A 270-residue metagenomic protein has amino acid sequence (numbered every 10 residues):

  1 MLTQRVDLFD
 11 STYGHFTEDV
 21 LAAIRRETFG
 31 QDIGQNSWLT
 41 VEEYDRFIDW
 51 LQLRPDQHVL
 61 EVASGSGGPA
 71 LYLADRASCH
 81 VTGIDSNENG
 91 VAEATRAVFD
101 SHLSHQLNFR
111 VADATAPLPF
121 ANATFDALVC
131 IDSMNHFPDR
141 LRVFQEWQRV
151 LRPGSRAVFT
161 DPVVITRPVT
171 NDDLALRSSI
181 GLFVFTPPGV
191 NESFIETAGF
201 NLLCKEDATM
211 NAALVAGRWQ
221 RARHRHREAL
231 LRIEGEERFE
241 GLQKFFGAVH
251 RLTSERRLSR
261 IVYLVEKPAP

Functional and structural regions predicted by a protein language model:
M1-T28: N-terminal, positively charged/glycine-rich alpha-helical extensions of SAM-dependent methyltransferases
S37-P55: Conserved alpha-helix/loop element of class I SAM-dependent methyltransferases that forms part of the SAM/SAH-binding
L60-V62, S66-A116: Class I SAM-dependent methyltransferase SAM/SAH-binding core
A116-A127: A short acidic, Gly/Pro-enriched loop at the edge of an enzyme's catalytic core that lines a small-molecule cofactor
L141-R156: A short glycine-rich, Lys/Arg-flanked "PGG" loop and its adjoining helix->strand segment in the class I
P162-L182: Short, glycine-/aromatic-enriched active-site segment of Class I SAM-dependent methyltransferases
V184-G199: Short alpha-helix
E206-P270: Conserved Class I S-adenosyl-L-methionine
